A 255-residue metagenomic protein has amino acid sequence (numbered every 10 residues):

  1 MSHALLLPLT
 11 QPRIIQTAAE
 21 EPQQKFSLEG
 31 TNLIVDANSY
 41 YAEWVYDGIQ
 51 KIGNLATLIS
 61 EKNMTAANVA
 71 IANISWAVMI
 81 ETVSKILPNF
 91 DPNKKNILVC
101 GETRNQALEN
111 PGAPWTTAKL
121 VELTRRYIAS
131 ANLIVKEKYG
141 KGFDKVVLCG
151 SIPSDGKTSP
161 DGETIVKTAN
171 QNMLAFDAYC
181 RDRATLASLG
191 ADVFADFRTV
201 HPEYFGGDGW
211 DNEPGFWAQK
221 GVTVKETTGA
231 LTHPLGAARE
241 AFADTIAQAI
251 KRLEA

Functional and structural regions predicted by a protein language model:
M1-F26: Enriched but not universal
S27-R126, D155-K157, H233: Conserved SGNH/GDSL esterase-like catalytic core that processes O-acyl groups on lipids and polysaccharides
I34-D36, A67, V147-C149, L189 (+1 more regions): Hydrophobic/aromatic beta-strand patches that form the interior of the parallel beta-sheet core in alpha/beta enzyme
V83, T124-V135, D177: Generic structural signal for well-ordered alpha-helices, preferentially at hydrophobic/aromatic core positions
N96-I97, D144, D192: Conserved acidic residues
G101-N105, A131-A175, R198: Active-site segments of SGNH/GDSL-like serine hydrolases that catalyze O-acetyl group transfer/hydrolysis on lipids
L120-I128, M173, R239: Aromatic/hydrophobic pocket-lining residues that form the small-molecule binding cavity in soluble enzyme cores
S154-A255: Catalytic His-Asp segment of secreted/periplasmic serine-dependent ester chemistry enzymes
